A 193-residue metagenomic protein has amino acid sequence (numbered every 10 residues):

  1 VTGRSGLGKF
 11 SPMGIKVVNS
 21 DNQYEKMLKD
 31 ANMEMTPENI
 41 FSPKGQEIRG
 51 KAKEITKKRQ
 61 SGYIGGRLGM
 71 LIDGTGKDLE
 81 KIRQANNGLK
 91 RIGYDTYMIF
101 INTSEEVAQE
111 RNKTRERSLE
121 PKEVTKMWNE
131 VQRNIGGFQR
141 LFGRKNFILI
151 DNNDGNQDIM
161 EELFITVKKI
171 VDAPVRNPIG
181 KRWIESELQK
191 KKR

Functional and structural regions predicted by a protein language model:
V1: Hydrophobic anchor at the beta1->P-loop junction of P-loop NTPases
R4-S5: The conserved Walker
K9-G69, D78-E80: Conserved substrate/cofactor phosphate-moiety recognition/catalytic segment in nucleotide-dependent phosphotransferases
I15-V17, M98, N146-L149: Conserved beta-strand scaffold positions in the cores of enzyme catalytic domains, especially in NTP/NDP-utilizing
K51-I64, L79-Q84, E105, P121-R140: PAPS-dependent sulfotransferase catalytic domain
G66-L71, D95-Y97: Loop/turn-to-beta-strand initiation segments
K77, K90-R111: Conserved phosphate-donor/acceptor-positioning beta-strand/loop module used by diverse small-molecule
E106-R193: Conserved GTP-binding G-domain of TRAFAC-class P-loop NTPases and closely related GTPase folds
